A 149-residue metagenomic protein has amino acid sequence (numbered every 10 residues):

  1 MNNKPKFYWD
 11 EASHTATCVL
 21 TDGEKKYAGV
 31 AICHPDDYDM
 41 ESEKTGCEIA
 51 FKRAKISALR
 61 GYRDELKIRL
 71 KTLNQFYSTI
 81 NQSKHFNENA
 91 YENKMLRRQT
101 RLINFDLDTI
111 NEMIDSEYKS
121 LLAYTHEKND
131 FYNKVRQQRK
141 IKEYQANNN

Functional and structural regions predicted by a protein language model:
M1-A146: Catalytic phosphate/metal-binding cores of nucleic-acid and nucleotide-processing enzymes, i.e., regions that mediate
